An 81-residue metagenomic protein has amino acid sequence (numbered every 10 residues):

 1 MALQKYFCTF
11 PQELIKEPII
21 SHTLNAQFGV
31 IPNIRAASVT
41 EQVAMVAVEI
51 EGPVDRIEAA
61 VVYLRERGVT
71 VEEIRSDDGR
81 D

Functional and structural regions predicted by a protein language model:
M1-E13: Short glycine-/aliphatic-rich beta-strand segments at the starts of folded cytosolic domains
P11-N33: Short amphipathic alpha-helix segments
E13, E49-I57: Helix N-cap motif at beta-to-alpha junctions
I19, E41, V69-E72: Localized sequence-composition bias
I20-N25, I57-G68: Short amphipathic alpha-helices in soluble, non-transmembrane regions that often serve as interface/regulatory elements
I31-E51: Amphipathic, hydrophobic secondary-structure cores in small proteins
I31-R35, E66-D81: Conserved short beta-strand edge segments in small beta-sheet-based binding/regulatory domains
